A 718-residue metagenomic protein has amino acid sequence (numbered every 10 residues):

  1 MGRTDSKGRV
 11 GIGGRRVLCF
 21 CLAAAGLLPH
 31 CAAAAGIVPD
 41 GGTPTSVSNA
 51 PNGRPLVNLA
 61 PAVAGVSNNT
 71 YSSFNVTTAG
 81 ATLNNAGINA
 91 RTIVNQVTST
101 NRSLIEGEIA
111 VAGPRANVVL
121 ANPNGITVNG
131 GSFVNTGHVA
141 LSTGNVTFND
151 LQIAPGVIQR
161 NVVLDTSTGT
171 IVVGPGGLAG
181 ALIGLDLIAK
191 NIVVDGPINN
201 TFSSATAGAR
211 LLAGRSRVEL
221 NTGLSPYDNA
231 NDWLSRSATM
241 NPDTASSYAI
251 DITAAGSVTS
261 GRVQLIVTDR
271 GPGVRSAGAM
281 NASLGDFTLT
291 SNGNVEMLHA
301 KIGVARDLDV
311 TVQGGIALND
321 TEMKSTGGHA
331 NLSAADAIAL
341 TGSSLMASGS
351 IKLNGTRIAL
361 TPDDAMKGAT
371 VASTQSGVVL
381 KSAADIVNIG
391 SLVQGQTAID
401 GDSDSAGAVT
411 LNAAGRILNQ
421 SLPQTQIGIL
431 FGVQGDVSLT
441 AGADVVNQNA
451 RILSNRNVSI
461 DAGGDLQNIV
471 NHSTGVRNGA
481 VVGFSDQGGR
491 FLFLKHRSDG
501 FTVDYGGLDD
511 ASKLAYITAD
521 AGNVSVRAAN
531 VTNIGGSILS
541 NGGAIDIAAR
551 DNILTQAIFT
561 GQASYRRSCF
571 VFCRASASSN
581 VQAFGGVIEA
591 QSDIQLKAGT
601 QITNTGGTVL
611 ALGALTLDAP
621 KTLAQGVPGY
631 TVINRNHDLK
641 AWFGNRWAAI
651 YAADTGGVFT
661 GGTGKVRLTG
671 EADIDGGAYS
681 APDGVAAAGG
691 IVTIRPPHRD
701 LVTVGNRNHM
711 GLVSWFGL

Functional and structural regions predicted by a protein language model:
G2-R16, L22-S283, T290: Solvent-exposed adhesion/ligand-recognition segments of exported proteins
R9-C19, A24-A25, L56, N161 (+6 more regions): Generic N-terminal initiation segments characterized by hydrophobic and/or small/turn-forming residues
I198-N199, L212-S216, N221-A255, G261-L718: A composition-driven surface/loop motif
